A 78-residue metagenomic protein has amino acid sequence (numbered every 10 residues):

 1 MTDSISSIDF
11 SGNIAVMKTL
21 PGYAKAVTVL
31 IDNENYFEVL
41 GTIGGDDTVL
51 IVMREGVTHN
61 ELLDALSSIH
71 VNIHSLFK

Functional and structural regions predicted by a protein language model:
D3-K78: Mid-protein regulatory/catalytic core that forms ligand/cofactor-binding pockets and protein-protein interaction
